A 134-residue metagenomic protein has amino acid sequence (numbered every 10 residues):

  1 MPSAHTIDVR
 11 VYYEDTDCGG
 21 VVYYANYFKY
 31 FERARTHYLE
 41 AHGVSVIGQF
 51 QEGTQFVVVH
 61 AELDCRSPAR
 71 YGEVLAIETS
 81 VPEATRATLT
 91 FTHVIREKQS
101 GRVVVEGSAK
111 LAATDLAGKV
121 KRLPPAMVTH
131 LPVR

Functional and structural regions predicted by a protein language model:
P2-V58, D115-R134: Hot-dog-fold acyl-thioester-processing enzymes
S3-I7, P68-V74, V81-R134: HotDog/MaoC-like acyl-thioester-processing domains
R10, E62, K110: Short aromatic/hydrophobic contact patches that present stacked aromatics for nucleic-acid/ligand binding
Y12, C65, S100: Short, flexible, glycine/charge-rich loop motifs used to bind or transfer phosphoryl groups or to couple energy/partner
F50-V59, D64-L75, S80: Helix-adjacent hinge/juxtasegments
